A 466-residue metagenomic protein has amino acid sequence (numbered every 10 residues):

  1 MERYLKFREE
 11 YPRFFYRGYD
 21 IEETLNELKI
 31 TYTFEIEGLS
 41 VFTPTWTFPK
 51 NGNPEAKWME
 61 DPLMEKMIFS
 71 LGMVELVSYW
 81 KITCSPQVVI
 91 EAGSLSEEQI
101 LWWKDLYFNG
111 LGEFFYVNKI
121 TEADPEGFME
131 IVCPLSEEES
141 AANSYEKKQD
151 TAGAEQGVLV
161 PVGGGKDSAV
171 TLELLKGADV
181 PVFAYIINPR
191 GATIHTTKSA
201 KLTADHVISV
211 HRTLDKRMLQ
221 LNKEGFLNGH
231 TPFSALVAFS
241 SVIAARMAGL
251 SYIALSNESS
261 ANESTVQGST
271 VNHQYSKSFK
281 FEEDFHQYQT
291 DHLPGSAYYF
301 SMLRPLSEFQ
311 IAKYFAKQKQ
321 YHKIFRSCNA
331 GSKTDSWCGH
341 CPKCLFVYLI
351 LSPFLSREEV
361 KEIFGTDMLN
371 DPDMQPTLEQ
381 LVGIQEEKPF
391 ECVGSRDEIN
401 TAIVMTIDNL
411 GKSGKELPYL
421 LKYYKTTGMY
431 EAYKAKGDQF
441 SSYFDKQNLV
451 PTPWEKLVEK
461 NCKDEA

Functional and structural regions predicted by a protein language model:
M1-G157, L174-D215, F226, G249: RNA-binding accessory domains that recognize and position tRNA/RNA substrates
E2-L39, G295, S301-M302, A316-A466: ATP/NTP-dependent adenylation/nucleotidyl-transfer catalytic domains that generate, transfer, or process NMP-activated
S78-I90, A245-I253, L351-E362, D408-S413: Short helix-capping/linker segments at secondary-structure and domain boundaries
S168: N-terminal Rossmann-fold NAD(P) dinucleotide-binding loop
T171: Contiguous, non-catalytic segments that form substrate-binding/exosite surfaces or channel walls
N188-K323: ATP-dependent adenylate-handling ligase core
